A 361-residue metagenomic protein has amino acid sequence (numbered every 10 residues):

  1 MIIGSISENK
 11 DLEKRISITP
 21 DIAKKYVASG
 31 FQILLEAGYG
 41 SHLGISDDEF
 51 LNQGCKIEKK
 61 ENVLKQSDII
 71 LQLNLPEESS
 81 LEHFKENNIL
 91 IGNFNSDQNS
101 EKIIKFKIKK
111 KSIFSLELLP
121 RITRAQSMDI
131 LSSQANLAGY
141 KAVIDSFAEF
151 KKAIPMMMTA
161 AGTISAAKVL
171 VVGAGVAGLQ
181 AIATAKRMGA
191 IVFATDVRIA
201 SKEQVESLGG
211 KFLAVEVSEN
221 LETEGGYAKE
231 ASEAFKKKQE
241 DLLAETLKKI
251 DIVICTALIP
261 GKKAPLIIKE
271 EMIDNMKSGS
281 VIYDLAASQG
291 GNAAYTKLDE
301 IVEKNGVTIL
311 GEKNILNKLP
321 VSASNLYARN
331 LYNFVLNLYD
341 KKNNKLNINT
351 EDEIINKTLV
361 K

Functional and structural regions predicted by a protein language model:
S7-H42, A153-T246: Glycine-rich phosphate/diphosphate-binding loop of Rossmann-like nucleotide-binding domains
L12-S17, S79-H83, G92, L258-I268 (+1 more regions): Glycine/threonine-rich flexible loop motifs
A23, D47, I103, V143 (+3 more regions): Generic hydrophobic/aromatic pocket-lining and core-packing "Φ" positions
L34-K56: N-terminal beta-loop-helix "entrance" segment that forms/cooperates in small-molecule cofactor or anionic ligand
G54-D68, L75-P76, E222-V253, A257-E270 (+3 more regions): A structured beta-alpha segment of the ubiquitous adenosine-cofactor-binding alpha/beta core
I69-A148: Phosphate/diphosphate ligand-binding glycine-rich loop within oxidoreductases
D97-T123, K262-N314: Rossmann-fold NAD(P)-binding glycine/threonine-rich loop
E117, T123-A160, A166, A287 (+1 more regions): Adenosine-phosphate binding glycine-rich loop
